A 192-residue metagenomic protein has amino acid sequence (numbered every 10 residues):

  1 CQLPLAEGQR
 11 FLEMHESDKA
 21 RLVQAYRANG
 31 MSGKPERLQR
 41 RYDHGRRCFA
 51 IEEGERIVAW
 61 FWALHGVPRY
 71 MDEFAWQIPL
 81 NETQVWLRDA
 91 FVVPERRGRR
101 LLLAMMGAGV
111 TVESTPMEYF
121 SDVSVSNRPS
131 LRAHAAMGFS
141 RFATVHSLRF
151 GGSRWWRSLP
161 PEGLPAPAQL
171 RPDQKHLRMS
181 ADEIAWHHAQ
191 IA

Functional and structural regions predicted by a protein language model:
C1-R21: Conserved N-terminal entry element of GNAT/NAT acetyltransferase domains
K19-P35: Short, positively charged
R37-C48, E52-D89, W156: Conserved acyl-donor/pantetheine-binding loop and adjacent beta-alpha core of acyl/acetyltransferases and related
W62, F120, F150-G152: Anionic, Ser/Thr-rich low-complexity intrinsically disordered regions
W86-V112, R132-A136: Conserved acetyl-CoA-binding loop-helix of GNAT-fold acetyltransferases
E113-V125, V145: Conserved GNAT acetyl-CoA-binding A-motif
V125-V145: Conserved active-site alpha-helix within GNAT-family acetyltransferase domains
L148-A192: C-terminal "cap" of GNAT-fold acetyltransferases
